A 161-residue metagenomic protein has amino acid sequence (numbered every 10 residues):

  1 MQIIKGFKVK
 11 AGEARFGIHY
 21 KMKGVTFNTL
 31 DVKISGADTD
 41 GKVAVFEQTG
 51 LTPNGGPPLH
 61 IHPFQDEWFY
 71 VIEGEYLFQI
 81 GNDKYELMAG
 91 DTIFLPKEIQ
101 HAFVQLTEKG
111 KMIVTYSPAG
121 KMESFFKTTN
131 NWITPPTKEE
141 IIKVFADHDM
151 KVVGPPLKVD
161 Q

Functional and structural regions predicted by a protein language model:
M1-A44, W132, P136-Q161: A short, N-terminal "cap"/entry segment at the start of jelly-roll beta-barrel domains of the cupin/DSBH fold
R15, N82-K97: Short acidic-glycine-tyrosine-enriched beta hairpin
L30-I34, F46-H62: Conserved short histidine dyad/triad with adjacent acidic residue
G41, K97-M122: Ligand-binding loop in jelly-roll beta-barrel domains
P57-L59, I80-Y85: Short beta-strand segments
H62, Y76, S124, V153-P155: Hydrophobic small-molecule pocket/channel-lining residues, especially in calycin-type beta-barrels
F64-Y76, G81: Glycine- and acidic-residue-biased ligand/ion/polar-headgroup-sensing regions
K111, E123-W132: A hydrophobic, small-residue-rich beta->alpha segment in the mid-to-C-terminal subdomain of diverse proteins
